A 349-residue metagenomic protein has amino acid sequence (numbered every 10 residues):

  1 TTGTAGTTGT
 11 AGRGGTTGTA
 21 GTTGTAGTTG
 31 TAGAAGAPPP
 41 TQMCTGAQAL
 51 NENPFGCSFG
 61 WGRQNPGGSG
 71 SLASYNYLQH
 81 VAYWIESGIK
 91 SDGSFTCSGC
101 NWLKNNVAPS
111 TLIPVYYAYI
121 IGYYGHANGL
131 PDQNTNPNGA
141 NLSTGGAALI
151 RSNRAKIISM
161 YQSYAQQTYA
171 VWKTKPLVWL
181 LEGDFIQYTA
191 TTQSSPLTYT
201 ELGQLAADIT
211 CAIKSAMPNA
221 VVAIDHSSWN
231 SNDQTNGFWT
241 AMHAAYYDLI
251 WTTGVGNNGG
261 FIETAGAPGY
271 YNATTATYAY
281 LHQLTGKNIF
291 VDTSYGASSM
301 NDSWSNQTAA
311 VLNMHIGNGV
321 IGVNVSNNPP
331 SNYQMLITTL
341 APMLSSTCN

Functional and structural regions predicted by a protein language model:
T1-T41: Ser/Thr-rich, Pro/Gly/Ala-heavy low-complexity intrinsically disordered linkers and tails of secreted extracellular
P39-W102, S110-I113, V323: Boundary/entry segment of secreted carbohydrate-active catalytic domains
Q48-G67, I113, V255-N258, A279-N349: Substrate-binding cleft of secreted/luminal carbohydrate-active enzymes
C57-W61, Q79-Y83, L112-A118, L177-L181 (+4 more regions): Hydrophobic faces of well-ordered beta-strands that scaffold small-molecule active sites in alpha/beta enzyme cores
G70-N76, N101-P114, Q167-K173, S215 (+3 more regions): Acidic (Asp/Glu)-rich catalytic clusters
G88-N219: Substrate-binding cleft of extracellular glycoside hydrolase catalytic domains
L180-E182, G203-N236, T252, G286-S298: Aromatic-lined carbohydrate-recognition surfaces of secreted/lumenal glycan-active proteins
N236-P268, S326: Aromatic- and acid-rich polysaccharide-binding/catalytic face of secreted or lumenal carbohydrate-active enzymes
